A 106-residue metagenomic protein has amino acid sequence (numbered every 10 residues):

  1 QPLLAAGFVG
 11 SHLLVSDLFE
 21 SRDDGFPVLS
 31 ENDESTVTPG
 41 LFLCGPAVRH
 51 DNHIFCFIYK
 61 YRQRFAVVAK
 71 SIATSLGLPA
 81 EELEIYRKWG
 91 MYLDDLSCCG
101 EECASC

Functional and structural regions predicted by a protein language model:
Q1-Y92, L96-C106: Flavin (primarily FAD) cofactor-binding/catalytic cores of flavoenzymes
